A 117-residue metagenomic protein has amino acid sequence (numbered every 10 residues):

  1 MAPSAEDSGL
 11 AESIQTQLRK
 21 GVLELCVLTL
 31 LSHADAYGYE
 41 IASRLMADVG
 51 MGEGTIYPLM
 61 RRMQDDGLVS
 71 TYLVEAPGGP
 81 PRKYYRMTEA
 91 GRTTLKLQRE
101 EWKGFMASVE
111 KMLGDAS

Functional and structural regions predicted by a protein language model:
A2-G9, T93-S117: Amphipathic alpha-helical dimerization/coiled-coil segments that flank or bridge DNA-binding/regulatory modules
S8-E12, L68-S70: Short amphipathic beta-strand starts and helix->beta connectors
Q15-R61, V74: N-terminal helix-turn-helix DNA-binding core of bacterial DNA-binding proteins
H33, A47, R62-D65, L97 (+2 more regions): Conserved amphipathic alpha-helical interaction elements at protein-protein interfaces in regulatory, energy-coupling
D66-P81, R86: Beta-hairpin "wing" of winged helix-turn-helix
M87-R92: Accessory beta->alpha helical hairpin/"wing" motif in late/C-terminal subdomains of nucleic-acid enzymes
